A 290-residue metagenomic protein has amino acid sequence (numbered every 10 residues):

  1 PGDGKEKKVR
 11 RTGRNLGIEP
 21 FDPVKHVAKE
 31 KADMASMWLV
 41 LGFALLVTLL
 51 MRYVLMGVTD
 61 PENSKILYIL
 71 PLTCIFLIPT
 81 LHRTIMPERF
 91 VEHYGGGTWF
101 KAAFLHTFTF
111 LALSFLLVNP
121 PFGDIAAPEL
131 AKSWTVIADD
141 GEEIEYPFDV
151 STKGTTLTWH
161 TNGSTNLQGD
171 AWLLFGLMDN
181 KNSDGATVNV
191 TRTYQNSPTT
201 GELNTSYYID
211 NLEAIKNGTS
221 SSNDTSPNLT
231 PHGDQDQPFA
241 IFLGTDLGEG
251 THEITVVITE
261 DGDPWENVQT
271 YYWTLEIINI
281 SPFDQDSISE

Functional and structural regions predicted by a protein language model:
P1-E19: Short, charged cytosolic
L16-M34, H93: Cytosolic juxtamembrane amphipathic/interface segments immediately preceding and feeding into a transmembrane helix
Y53-R83: Short alpha-helical packing/oligomerization segments
F100-A127: C-terminal halves and exits of single transmembrane alpha-helices
F122-W172, Q195-S197, Y208-I209, E290: Short, compositionally biased P/S/T/A/G/V-rich stretches that sit at domain boundaries
L177-M178, E260-E290: Short beta-strand elements
I215-F242: Aromatic sugar-binding surface patches on proteins that engage polysaccharides or sugar-phosphate polymers
H232-Q237, D246-I254: A glycine-anchored, Pro-Gly-centered beta-turn/N-cap motif
